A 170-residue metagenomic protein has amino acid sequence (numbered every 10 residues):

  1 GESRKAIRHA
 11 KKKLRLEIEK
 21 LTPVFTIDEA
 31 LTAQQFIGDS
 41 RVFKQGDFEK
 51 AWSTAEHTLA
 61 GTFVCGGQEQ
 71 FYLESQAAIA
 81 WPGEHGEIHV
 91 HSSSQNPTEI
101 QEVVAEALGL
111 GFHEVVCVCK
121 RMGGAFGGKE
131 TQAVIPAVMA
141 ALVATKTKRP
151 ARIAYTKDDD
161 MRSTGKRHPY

Functional and structural regions predicted by a protein language model:
G1-Y170: Structural alpha/beta core scaffold segments of enzyme domains
